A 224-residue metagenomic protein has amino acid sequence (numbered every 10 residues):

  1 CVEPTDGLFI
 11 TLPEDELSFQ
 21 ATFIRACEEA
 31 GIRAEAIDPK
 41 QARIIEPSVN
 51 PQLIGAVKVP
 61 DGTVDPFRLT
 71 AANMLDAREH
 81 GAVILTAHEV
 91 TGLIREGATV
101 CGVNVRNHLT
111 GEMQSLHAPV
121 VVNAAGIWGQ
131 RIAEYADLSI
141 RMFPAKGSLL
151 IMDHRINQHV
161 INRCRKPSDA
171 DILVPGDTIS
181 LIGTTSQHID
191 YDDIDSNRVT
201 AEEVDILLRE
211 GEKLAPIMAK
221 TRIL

Functional and structural regions predicted by a protein language model:
C1-P4, S115-P119, N123-L224: Active-site substrate-recognition segment that forms the wall of the catalytic cavity or substrate channel
C1-Q41, I45, D171: Dinucleotide-binding Rossmann-like beta1-alpha1 core, especially the glycine-rich loop that anchors the ADP
D15, V49-L53, I94-G102, I156-N157: A short, glycine/Asx- and small/polar-enriched loop/turn that sits immediately N-terminal to a beta-strand
E16, Q20, P66, T70 (+2 more regions): Generic structural signal for well-ordered, non-membrane alpha-helical segments in soluble metabolic enzymes
I24-R33, K40, R68-A72, E210-I217: Internal alpha-helical scaffold of NAD(P)-dependent oxidoreductase catalytic cores
E29-I32, P47, E79-V83, R95 (+2 more regions): Generic secondary-structure signature for well-ordered alpha-helical cores
E35-I37, V83-L85, L224: General small-molecule cofactor/ligand-binding pocket signal
A56-V120: Helical element adjacent to the flavin cofactor pocket in flavoenzyme catalytic cores
